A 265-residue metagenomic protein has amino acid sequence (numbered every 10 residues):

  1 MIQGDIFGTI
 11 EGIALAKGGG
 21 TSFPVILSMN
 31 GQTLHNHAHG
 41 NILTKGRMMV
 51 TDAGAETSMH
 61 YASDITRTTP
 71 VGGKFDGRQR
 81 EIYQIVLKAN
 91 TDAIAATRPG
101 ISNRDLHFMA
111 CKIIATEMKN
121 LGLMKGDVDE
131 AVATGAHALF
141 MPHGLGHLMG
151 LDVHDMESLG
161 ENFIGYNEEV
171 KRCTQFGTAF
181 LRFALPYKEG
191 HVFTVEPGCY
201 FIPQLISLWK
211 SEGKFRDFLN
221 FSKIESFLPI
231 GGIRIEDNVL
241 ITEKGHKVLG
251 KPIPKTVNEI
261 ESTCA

Functional and structural regions predicted by a protein language model:
M1-A265: Active-site neighborhoods and metal-handling regions in enzymes and metal-associated proteins
